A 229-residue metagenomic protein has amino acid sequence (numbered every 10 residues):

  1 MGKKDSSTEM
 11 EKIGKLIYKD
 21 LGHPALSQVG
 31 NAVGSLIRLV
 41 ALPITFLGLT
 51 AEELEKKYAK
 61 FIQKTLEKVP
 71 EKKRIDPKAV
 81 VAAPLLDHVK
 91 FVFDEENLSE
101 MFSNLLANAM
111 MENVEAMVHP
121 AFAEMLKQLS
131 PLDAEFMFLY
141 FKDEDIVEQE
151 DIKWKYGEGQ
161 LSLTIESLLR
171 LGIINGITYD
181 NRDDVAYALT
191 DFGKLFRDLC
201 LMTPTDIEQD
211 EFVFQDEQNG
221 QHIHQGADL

Functional and structural regions predicted by a protein language model:
M1-G2, D228-L229: Short, Lys/Arg-enriched, disordered terminal segments
G2-L129: Charged, alpha-helical interface segments at or near domain boundaries
A41, F141, L169, I173 (+1 more regions): Hydrophobic/aromatic-lined pockets within catalytic cores
D76-A82, K153-K194: Short amphipathic alpha-helical interaction segments
N113-K155: Short amphipathic alpha-helical interface segments
D183-D228: Short, amphipathic alpha-helical interaction segments positioned at domain boundaries
